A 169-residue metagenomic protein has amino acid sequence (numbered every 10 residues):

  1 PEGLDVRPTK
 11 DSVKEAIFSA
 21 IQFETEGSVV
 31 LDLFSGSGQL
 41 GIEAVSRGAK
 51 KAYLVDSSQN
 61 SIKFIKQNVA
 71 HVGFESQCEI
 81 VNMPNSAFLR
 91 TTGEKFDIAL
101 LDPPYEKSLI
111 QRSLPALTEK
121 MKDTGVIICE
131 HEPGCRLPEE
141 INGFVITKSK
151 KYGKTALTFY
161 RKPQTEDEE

Functional and structural regions predicted by a protein language model:
P1-E169: Class I S-adenosyl-L-methionine-dependent methyltransferase catalytic core
